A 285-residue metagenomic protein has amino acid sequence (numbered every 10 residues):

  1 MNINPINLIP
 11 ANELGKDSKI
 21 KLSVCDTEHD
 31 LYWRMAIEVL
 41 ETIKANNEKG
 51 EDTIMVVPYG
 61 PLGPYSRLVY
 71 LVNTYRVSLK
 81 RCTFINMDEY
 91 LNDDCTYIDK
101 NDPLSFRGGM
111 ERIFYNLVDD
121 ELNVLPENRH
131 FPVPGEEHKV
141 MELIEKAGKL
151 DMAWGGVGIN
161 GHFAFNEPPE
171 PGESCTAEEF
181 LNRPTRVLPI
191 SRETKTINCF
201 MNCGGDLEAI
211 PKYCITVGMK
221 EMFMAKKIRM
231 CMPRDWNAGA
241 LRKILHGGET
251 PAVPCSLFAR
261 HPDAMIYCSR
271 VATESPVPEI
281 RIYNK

Functional and structural regions predicted by a protein language model:
N2, I9, K19, C25-D26 (+2 more regions): ATP/nucleoside-binding phosphotransfer catalytic cores, i.e., glycine-rich phosphate-binding loops
N4-S23, H29-Y32, V77-W154, A209: Ligand-binding beta-strand-loop-alpha-helix segment within the catalytic cores of soluble metabolic enzymes
K44-R76: Glycine-rich N-terminal segment of FAD-binding domains in flavoprotein oxidoreductases, spanning the beta-loop-helix
E51-T53, K80-C82, K226: Nucleotide donor/acceptor-binding cores
M55-P64, I159-H162, D235-N237: Gly/Ser/Thr-rich loops at beta-strand to alpha-helix junctions that form or flank small-molecule/cofactor-binding
L68-S78, N101-D102, P168-A177, G247: A glycine- and small-aliphatic-rich helix-loop capping segment at beta-alpha/alpha-beta transitions that lines
M141-E142, F163-A177, A240-I244, P278-E279: A short secondary-structure junction signal
A164-P211, I215: Class I SAM-dependent methyltransferase SAM-binding "motif I" and its flanking Rossmann-like core
